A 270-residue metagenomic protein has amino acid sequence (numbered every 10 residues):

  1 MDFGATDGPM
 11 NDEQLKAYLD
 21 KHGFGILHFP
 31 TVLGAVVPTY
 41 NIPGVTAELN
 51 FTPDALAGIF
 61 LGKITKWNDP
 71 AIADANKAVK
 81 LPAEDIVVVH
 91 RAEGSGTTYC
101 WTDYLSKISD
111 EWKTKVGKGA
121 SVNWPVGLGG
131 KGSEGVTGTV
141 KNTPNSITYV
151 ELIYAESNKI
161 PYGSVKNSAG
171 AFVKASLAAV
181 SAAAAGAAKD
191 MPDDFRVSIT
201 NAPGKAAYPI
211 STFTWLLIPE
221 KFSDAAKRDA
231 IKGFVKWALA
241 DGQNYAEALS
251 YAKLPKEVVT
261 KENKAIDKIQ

Functional and structural regions predicted by a protein language model:
M1-D74, K80-L81, T137-T139, I153-N158: N-terminal segment of the mature folded domain
L33-P38, D85-I86, I160, A171 (+1 more regions): Small-molecule pocket liners
A35, P53, A57, L61 (+7 more regions): Extracytoplasmic/secreted envelope proteins and their assembly/folding machinery, especially bacterial periplasmic
P43-L49, K66-W67, G94-T97, E111-W112 (+1 more regions): Short helix-loop capping/hinge motifs at secondary-structure junctions, enriched in acidic/polar residues
I59, W67-N68, A83-G94, Y104 (+2 more regions): Short beta-strand->loop
V79-E84, A202-A206, I210-Q270: Extracellular/periplasmic juxtamembrane helices and adjacent flexible linkers that interface with membrane partners
G94-A187: Ligand-binding pocket segment of bilobal, Venus flytrap-like solute-binding proteins
N167-A230: C-terminal lobe and pocket-closing loops of periplasmic/extracytoplasmic Venus-flytrap solute-binding proteins
